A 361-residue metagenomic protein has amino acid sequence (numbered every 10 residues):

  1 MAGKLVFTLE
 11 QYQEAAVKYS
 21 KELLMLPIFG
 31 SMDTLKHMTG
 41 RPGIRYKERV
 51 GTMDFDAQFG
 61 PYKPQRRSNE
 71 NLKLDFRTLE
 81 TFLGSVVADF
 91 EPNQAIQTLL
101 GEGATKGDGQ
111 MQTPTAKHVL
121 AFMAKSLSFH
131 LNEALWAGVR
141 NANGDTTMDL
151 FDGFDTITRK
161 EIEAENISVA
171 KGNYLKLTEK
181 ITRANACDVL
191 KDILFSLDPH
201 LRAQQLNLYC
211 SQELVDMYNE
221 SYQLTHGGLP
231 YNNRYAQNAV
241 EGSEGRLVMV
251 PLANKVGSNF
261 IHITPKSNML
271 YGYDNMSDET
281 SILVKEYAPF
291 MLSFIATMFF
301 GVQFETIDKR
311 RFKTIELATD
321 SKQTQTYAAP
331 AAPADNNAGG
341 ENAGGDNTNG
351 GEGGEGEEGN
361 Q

Functional and structural regions predicted by a protein language model:
A2-D56, F151-K180, Q212-Q361: Sequence/fold signature of self-assembling virion shell proteins
K4-F7, Y62-R66, F129, E133-R140: Signature of extracytoplasmic/envelope-associated structural regions
V6-T8, V86-G107, T182, A186 (+1 more regions): General structural signal for secondary-structure boundaries
Y19-G101: Assembly/oligomerization interface modules of large self-assembling protein complexes
L24-D33, E133-N143, R202-L206, R234: Short glycine-rich, low-complexity/disordered patches
A104-D188: Alpha-helical scaffold segments that mediate packing/assembly in large oligomeric complexes
L120, A203-Q205, M291: Extracellular structured ligand-interaction cores
D188-N219, Q223, G227: Long, well-ordered mid-to-C-terminal structural blocks that present hydrophobic/aromatic surfaces
